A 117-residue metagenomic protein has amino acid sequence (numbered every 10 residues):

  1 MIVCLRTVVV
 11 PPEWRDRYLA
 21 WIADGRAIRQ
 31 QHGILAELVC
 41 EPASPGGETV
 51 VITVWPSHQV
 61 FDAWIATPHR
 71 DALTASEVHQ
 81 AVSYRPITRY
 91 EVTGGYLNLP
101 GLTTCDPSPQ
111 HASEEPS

Functional and structural regions predicted by a protein language model:
M1-I2, D16, H32-G33: Short, flexible segments with low predicted structural confidence
I2, L35-V50, L73-S117: Glycine-rich beta-strand-turn "strand-cap" elements at beta-sheet edges
I2-V8: Active-site-flanking beta-strand signature of metal-NTP-handling nucleotidyl enzymes and homologous cyclase-like
V9, I52-V54: Short hydrophobic/aromatic beta-strand micro-patches that form the beta-sheet surface supporting nucleotide- or nucleic
V9-A20: Short, surface-exposed ligand-recognition loops at beta-strand->loop->(often short) alpha-helix junctions that present
P12-W14, A43, H58-Q59: Feature marks short, surface-exposed loop/turn motifs that line or immediately flank catalytic pockets and channel
D16-Y18, F61-A63, L97-L99: Short acidic, gly/pro-rich beta-turn/loop elements at beta-sheet edges and active-site/ligand-binding grooves
D24-A36, V54-R89: An amphipathic, aromatic/His-enriched active-site/gating alpha helix that lines ligand/cofactor pockets
